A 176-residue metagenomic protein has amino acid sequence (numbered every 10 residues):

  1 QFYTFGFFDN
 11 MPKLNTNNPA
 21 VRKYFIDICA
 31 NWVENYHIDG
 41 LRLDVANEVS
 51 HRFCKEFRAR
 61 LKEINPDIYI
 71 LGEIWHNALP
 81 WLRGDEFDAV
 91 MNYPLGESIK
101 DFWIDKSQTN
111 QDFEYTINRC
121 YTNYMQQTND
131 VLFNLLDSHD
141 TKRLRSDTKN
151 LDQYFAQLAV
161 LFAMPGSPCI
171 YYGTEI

Functional and structural regions predicted by a protein language model:
Q1-N35, E56-E63, L79-P80: Substrate-binding/active-site clefts of carbohydrate-active enzymes
F7-R22, D39-E48, I99-N110, D140-N150: The substrate-binding groove and active-site-proximal loops of carbohydrate-active enzymes, especially glycoside
F25, W32, L43, I70 (+3 more regions): Conserved, mostly hydrophobic/aromatic
D27, D130-L136: Active-site-adjacent bridging/hinge elements
E34, D44-Q127, L132, L151 (+1 more regions): Active-site-proximal helices and loops of the catalytic beta/alpha 8
I38-G40, N65-I68, P165-C169: Loop/turn elements at helix/coil->beta-strand transitions in domains of secreted/extracellular proteins
R83-D85, A89-V90, D137, R143-T148 (+1 more regions): Aromatic/acidic polysaccharide-binding cleft in carbohydrate-active enzymes
